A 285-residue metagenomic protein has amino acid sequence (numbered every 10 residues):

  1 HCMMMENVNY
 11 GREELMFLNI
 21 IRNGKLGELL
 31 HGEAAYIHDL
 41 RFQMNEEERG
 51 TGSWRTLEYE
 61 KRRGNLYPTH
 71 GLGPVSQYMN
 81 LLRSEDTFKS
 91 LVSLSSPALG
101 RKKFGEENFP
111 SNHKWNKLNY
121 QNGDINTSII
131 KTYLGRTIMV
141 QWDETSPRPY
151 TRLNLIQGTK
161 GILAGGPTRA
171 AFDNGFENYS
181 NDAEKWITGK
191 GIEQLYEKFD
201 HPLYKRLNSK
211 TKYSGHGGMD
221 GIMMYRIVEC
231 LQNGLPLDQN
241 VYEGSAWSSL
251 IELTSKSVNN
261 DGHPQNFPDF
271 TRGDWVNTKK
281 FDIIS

Functional and structural regions predicted by a protein language model:
H1-M4, V8-N119, D261: Predominantly a Rossmann-like dinucleotide-binding segment in NAD(P)-dependent oxidoreductases
Y10, E60-P68, S84, N119-Q121 (+2 more regions): Aromatic-acidic/polar surface patches that form glycan- and anion
L18, L72, S76, I129 (+2 more regions): Non-transmembrane alpha-helical segments in soluble domains of secreted/periplasmic/extracellular proteins
L82-L91, T137-V140, I162-G166, L237-D238 (+1 more regions): Acidic/polar loop patches that form or flank catalytic/metal-binding clefts of enzymes that bind anionic ligands
F88, I125-T127, T151-L153: Short, acidic/polar N-cap/turn motifs at the starts of alpha helices
N122, V140-T151: Glycine-rich phosphate/pyrophosphate-binding beta-alpha loops
S128-L134, G158: Active-site beta-strand termini and strand-to-loop segments that position acidic
P147-S285: C-terminal helical cap and adjacent loop that interface with cofactors, partners, or active-site loops
